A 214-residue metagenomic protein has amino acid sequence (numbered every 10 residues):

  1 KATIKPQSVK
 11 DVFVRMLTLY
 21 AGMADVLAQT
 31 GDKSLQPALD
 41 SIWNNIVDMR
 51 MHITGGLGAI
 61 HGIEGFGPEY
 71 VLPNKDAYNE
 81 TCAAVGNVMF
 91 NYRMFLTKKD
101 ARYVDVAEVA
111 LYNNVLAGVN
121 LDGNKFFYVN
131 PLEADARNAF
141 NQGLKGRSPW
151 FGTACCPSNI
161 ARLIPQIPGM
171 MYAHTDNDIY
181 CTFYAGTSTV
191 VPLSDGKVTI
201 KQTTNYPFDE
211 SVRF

Functional and structural regions predicted by a protein language model:
K1-F214: Glycan-recognition and catalytic cores of secretory/periplasmic carbohydrate-active enzymes
